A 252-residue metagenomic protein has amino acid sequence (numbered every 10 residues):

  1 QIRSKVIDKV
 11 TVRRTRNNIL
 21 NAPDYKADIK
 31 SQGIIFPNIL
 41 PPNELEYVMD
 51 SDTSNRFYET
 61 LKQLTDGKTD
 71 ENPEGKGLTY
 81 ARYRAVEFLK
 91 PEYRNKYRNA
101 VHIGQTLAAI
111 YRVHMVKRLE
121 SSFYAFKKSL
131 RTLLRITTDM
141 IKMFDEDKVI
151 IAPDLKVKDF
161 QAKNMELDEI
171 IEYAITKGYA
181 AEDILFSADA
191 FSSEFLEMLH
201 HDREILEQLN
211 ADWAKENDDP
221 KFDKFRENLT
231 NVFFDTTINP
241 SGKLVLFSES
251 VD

Functional and structural regions predicted by a protein language model:
Q1, E197, H201-D252: ASCE P-loop NTPase motor core, strongest for the SF2 helicase catalytic module
Q1-K163: Inter-lobe coupling linker of SF2 helicases/translocases
T60-A85, A174-D218: Long, low-complexity, polar/charged, intrinsically disordered or flexibly structured peripheral segments
R98, Q105, L185-A188, E204 (+1 more regions): Generic signal for short, ordered secondary-structure residues within or immediately flanking folded domains
I103-R118, F191-E194, N217, I238 (+1 more regions): Non-transmembrane, amphipathic alpha-helical segments
P153-A188: Amphipathic heptad-repeat alpha-helical coiled-coil/stalk segments that mediate oligomerization, filament/stalk
